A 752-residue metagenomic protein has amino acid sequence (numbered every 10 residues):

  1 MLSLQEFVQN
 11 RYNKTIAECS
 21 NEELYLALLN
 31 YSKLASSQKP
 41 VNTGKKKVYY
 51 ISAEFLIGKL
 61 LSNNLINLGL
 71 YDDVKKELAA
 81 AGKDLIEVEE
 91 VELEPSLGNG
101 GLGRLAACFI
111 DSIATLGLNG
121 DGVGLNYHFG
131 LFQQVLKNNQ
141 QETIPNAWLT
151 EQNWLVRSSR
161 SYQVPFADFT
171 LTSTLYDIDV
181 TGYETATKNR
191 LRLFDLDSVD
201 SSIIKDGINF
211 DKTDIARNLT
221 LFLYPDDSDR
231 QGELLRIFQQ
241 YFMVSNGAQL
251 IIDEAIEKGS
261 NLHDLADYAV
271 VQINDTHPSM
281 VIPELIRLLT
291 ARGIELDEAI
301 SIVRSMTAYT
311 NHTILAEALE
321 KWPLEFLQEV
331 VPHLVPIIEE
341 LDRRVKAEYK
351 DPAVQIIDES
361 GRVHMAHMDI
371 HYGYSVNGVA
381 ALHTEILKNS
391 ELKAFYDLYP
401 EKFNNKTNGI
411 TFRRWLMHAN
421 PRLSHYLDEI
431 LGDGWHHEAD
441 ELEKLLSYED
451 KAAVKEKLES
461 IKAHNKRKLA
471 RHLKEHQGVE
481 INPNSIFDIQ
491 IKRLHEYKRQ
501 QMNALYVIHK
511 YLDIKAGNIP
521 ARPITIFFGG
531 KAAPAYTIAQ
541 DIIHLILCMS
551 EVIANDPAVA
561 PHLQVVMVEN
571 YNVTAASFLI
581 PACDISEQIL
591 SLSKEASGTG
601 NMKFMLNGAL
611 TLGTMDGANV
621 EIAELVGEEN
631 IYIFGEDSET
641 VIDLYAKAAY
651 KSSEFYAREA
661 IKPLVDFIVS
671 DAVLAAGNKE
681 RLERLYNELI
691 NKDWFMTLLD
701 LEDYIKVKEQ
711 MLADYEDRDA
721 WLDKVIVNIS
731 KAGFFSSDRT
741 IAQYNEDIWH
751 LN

Functional and structural regions predicted by a protein language model:
M1-N752: A conserved ligand/cofactor-binding region detector
